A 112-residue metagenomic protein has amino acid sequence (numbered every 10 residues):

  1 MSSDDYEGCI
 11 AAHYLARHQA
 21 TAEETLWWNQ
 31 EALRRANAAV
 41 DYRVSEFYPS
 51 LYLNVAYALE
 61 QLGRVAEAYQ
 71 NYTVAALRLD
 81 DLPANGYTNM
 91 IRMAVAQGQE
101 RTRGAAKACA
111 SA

Functional and structural regions predicted by a protein language model:
M1-D5, A36-S45, D81-N85: Flexible helix-coil transition and linker loops at the boundaries of alpha-helical arrays
D5, T21-E24, R64: Residues in the short coil linking paired helices within alpha-helical repeat scaffolds
C9-A12, Y52: TPR repeat positional signature
W27-N37, G63-P83: TPR/TPR-like (Sel1-like) alpha-helical repeat modules
Q30-N54: Charged low-complexity stretches with an acidic bias
L79-A112: Terminal, low-structured helical/coil segments at or just beyond the last alpha-helical repeat
